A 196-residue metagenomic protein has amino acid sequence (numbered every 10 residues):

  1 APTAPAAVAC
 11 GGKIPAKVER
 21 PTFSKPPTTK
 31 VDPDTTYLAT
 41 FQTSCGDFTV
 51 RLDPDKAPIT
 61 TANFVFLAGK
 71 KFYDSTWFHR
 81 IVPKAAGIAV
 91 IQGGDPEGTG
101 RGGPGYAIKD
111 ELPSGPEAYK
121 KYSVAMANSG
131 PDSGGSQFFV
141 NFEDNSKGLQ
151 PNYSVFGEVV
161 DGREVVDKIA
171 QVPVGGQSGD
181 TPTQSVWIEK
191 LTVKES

Functional and structural regions predicted by a protein language model:
A1-S196: Cyclophilin-like peptidyl-prolyl cis-trans isomerases
